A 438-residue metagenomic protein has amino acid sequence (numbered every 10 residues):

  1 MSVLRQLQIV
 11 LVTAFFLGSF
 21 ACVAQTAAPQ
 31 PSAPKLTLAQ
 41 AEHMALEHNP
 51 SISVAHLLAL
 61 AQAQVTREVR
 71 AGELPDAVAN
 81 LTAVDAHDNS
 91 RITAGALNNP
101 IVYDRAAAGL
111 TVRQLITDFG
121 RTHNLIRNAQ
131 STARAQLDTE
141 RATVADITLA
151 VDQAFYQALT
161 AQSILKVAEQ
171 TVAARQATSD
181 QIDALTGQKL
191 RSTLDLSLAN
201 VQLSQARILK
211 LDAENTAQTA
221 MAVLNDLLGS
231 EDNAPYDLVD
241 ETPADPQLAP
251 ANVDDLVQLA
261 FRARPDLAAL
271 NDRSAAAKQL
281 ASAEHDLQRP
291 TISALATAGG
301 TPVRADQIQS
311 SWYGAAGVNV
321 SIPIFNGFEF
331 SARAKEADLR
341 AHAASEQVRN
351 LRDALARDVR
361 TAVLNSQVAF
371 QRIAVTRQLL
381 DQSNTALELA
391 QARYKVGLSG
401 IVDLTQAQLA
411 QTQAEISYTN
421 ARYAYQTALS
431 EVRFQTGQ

Functional and structural regions predicted by a protein language model:
V3-R5, F15, V23-Q30, D85-H87 (+1 more regions): Acidic, low-complexity, intrinsically disordered peripheral segments
A24-T82, D88, L115-I116, D232 (+6 more regions): Bacterial Sec-pathway N-terminal export signals of envelope proteins
T26-P34, N80-Q114, V239-P250, S282 (+2 more regions): Small/polar, glycine/serine/threonine/aspartate-rich low-complexity segments that form flexible
A41, H48, A55, L115 (+23 more regions): Amphipathic alpha-helical coiled-coil segments and their boundaries
H43-S53, L60-P75, G109-N128, D138-A145 (+8 more regions): A glycine-/polar-enriched beta->alpha junction
A71, Q205-S230, A369, Q378-G437: Short segments within alpha-helical structural elements
R105-A107, Q153, L198, Y313-A315 (+1 more regions): Transmembrane beta-barrel architecture of outer-membrane proteins
T143-L259, A362-N365, A369, A410-Q411 (+2 more regions): Periplasmic alpha-helical coiled-coil/stalk elements that build and connect Gram-negative outer-membrane
